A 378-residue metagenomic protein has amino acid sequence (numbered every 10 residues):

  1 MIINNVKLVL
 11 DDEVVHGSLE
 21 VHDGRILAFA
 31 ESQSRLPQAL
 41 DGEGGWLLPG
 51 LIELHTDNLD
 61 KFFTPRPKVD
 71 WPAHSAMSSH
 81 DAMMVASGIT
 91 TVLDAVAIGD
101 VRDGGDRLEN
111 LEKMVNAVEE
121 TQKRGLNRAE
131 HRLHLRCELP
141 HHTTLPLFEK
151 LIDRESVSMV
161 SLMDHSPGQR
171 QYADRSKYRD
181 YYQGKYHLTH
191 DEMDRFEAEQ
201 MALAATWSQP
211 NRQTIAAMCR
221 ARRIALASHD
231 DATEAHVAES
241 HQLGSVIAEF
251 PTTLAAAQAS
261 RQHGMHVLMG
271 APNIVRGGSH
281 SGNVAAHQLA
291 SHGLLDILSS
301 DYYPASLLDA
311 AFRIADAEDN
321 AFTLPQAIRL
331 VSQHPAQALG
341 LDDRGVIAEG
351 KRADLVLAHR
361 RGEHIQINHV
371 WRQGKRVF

Functional and structural regions predicted by a protein language model:
M1, L8-L48: Histidine-rich, glycine-flanked metal-binding segment
V6, Q333, Q337, E349-F378: C-terminal cap of metal-dependent C-N hydrolases
G45-M114: Metal-associated gating/positioning segment near the N- to mid-region
G99-D231, D301: Metal-coordinating catalytic core of metallo-dependent amide/deamination hydrolases
L135-P146, D230-A235, E239, I247-E249 (+1 more regions): Active-site glycine- and acidic-residue-rich loops that bind and position anionic ligands or nucleotide-like cofactors
R154-S158, S240-I247, Q262-L268, G293-D296: Glycine-enriched alpha-helix->loop->beta-strand junction motifs that scaffold or abut catalytic
H263-N273, G277-A358: His/Asp/Glu-enriched, well-ordered alpha-helical/loop segment that forms or immediately abuts the divalent-metal
